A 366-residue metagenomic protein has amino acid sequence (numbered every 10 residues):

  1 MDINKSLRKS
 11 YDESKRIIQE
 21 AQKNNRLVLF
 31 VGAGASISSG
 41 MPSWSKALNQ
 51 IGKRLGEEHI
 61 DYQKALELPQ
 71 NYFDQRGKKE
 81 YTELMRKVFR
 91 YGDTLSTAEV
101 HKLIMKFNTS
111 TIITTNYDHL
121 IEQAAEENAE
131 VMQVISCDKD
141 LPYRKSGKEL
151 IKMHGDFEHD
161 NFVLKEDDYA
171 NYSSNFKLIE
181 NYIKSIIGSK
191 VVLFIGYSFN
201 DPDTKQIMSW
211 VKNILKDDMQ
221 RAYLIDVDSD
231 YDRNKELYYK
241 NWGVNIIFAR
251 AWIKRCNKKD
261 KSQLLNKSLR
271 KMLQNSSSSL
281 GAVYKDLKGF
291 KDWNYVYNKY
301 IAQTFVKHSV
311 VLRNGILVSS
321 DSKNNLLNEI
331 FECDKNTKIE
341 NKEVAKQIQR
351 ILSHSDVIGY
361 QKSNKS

Functional and structural regions predicted by a protein language model:
M1-L29, A35, F107, N128-E130 (+2 more regions): SIR2/sirtuin-family catalytic core signature
S10-V28, A35-P42, K46, P69-Q133 (+2 more regions): Metabolite-binding pocket within alpha/beta catalytic cores that recognizes anionic/polar moieties
V31, T114, H154, D226: Short beta-strand/turn micro-motifs composed of small residues that flank or help shape donor/cofactor-binding pockets
G40-L48, R54, I214: Extended, folded domain segments that form the structural surfaces/walls around functional sites
I51-L66: Conserved phosphoryl-transfer catalytic core
E57, K79, F157, N175-K177 (+2 more regions): Accessory terminal and edge-of-domain segments that mediate assembly/interaction and cofactor placement around
E67-L68, A282: Structured alpha/beta or helical-core interaction and ligand-binding surfaces enriched in interleaved
N128-G188: Active-site gating loop/helix substructures
